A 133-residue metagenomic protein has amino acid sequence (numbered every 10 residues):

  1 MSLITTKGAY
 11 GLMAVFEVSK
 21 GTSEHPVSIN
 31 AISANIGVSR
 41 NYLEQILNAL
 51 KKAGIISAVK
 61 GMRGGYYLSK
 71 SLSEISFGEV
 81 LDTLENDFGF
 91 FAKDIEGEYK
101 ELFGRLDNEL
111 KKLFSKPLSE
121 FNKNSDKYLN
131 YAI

Functional and structural regions predicted by a protein language model:
M1-V15: Short alpha-helical segments that sit at the start of domains
N30-G37: A short alpha-helical element within helix-turn-helix/winged-helix DNA-binding domains across DNA-binding proteins
A34, K51-K52: Alpha-helical residues within the helix-turn-helix
N41: Key DNA-contact positions within bacterial/archaeal DNA-binding proteins
A53-R63, Y67-L68: Beta-hairpin "wing" of winged helix-turn-helix
L72-G97: Conserved segment of winged-helix/HTH DNA-binding domains
K93-I133: C-terminal regulatory/oligomerization modules of transcriptional regulators
